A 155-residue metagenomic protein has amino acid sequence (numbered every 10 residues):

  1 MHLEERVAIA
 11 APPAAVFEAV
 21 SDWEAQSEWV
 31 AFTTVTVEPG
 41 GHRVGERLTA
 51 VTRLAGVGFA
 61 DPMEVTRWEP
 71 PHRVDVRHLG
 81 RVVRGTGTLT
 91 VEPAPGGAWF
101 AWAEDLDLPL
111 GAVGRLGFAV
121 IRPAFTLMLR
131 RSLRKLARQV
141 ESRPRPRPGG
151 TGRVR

Functional and structural regions predicted by a protein language model:
M1-R43, R138, R153-R155: Hydrophobic ligand-binding cavity/cleft-lining segments
H2-E4, G58-P62, V83-T88: Short, surface-exposed coil-to-beta transition loops
A10-A14, G41-H42, T66-P71, T90-W99: A short, structured loop/turn motif at beta-sheet edges
E46-R53, V74-G80: Short beta-strand segments that buttress and anchor functional surface loops
R53-F59, L108-A112: Short, cysteine-centered beta-strand-loop-beta hairpins and adjacent loop/turn segments enriched in charged/polar
F59-T66, V74-R77: Helix-adjacent hinge/juxtasegments
R77-R131, R147: Beta-strand/loop substructures that line and gate deep hydrophobic ligand-binding cavities in soluble
R145-R155: Actinobacteria-biased recognition of intrinsically disordered, low-complexity terminal regions
